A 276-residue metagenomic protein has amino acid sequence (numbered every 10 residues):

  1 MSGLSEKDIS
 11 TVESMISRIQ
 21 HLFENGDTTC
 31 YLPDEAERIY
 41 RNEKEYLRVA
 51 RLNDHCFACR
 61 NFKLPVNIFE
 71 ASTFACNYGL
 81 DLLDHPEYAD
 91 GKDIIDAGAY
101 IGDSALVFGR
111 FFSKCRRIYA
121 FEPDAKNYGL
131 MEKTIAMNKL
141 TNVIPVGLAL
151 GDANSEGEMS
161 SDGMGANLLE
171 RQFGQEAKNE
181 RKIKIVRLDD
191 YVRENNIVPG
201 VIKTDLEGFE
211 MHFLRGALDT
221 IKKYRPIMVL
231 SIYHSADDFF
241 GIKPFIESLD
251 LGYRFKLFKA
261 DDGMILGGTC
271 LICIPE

Functional and structural regions predicted by a protein language model:
M1-E276: Phosphate/nucleotide-binding beta-alpha loop and adjacent structural elements of enzyme active sites
